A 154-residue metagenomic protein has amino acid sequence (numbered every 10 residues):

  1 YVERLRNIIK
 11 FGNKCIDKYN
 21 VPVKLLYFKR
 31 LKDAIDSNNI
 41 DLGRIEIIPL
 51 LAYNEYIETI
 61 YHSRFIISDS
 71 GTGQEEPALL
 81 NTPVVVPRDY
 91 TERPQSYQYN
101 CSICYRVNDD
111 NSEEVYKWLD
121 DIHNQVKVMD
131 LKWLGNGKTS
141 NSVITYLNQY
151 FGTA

Functional and structural regions predicted by a protein language model:
Y1-V23, R30-A154: Nucleotide-activated sugar donor-binding and catalytic core shared by glycosyltransferases and related lipid-linked
